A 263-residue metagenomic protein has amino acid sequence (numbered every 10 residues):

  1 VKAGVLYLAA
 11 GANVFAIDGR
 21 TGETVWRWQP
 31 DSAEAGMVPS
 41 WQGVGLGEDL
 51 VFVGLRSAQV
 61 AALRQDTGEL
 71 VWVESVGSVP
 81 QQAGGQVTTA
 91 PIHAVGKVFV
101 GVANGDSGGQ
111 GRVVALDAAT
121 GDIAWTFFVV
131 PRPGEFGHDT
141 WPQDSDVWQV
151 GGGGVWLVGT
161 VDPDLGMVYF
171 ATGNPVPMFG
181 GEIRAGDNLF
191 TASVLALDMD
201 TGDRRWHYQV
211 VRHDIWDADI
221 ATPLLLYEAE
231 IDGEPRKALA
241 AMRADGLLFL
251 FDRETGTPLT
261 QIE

Functional and structural regions predicted by a protein language model:
V1, R27-E48, L70-A90, S107 (+5 more regions): Extracytoplasmic beta-rich repeat domains
A3-V5, E48-D49, V95-K97, D164-G166 (+1 more regions): Short coil/turn segments that connect the beta-strands within blades of beta-propeller domains
L8, V53, V100-G101, F170 (+1 more regions): Residue position within the beta-strands of beta-propeller blades
A9-D31, G186, G202: Beta-propeller domains
N13, Q59, G105-G108, P175-M178 (+1 more regions): Short glycine/acidic-enriched loop and turn motifs that connect beta-strands
D18-T21, R64-T67, D117-T120, M199-T201 (+1 more regions): Short loop/turn segments that connect beta-strands within beta-propeller blades
T89-T120, H213-E263: Repeat-solenoid scaffold signature
